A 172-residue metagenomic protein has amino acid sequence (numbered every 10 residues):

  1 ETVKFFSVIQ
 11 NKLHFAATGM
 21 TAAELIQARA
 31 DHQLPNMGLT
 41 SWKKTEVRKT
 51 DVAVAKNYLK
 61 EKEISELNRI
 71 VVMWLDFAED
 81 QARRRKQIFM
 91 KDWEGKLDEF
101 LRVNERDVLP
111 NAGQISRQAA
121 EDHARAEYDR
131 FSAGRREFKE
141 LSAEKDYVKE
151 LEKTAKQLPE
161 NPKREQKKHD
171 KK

Functional and structural regions predicted by a protein language model:
E1-K172: Positively charged, phosphate-engaging catalytic surfaces used for nucleic-acid and nucleotide handling
